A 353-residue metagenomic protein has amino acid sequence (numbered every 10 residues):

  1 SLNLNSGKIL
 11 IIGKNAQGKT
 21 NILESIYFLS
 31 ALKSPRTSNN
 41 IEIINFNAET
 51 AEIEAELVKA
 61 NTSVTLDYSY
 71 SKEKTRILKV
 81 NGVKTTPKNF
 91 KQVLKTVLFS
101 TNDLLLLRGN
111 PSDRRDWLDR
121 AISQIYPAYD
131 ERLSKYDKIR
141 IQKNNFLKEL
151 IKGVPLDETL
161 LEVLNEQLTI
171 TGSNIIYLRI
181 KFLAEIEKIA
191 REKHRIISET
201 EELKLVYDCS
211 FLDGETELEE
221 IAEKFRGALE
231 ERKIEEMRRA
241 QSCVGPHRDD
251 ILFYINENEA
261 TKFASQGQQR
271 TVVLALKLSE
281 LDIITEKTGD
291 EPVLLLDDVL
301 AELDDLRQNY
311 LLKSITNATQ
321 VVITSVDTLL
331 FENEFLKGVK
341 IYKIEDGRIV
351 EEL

Functional and structural regions predicted by a protein language model:
S1-K14, P155-V293, E302, L306 (+5 more regions): Conserved NTPase motor "head" modules and their coupling/switch loops across ABC/AAA+ ATPases, GTPases, and GHKL ATPases
S1-S6, I26, N39-N40, L118 (+1 more regions): Long, non-coiled-coil amphipathic alpha-helical linker/lever segments that couple catalytic cores to other domains
T20: Walker A/P-loop
S30-L107, P111-D113, W117, I122-I125 (+4 more regions): Nucleotide-state sensing region of NTPase/ATPase domains
A55, Q320-D327: Structural recognition of the conserved hydrophobic beta-strand(s) that form the central parallel beta-sheet of P-loop
V97, V322, K340-Y342: Hydrophobic/aromatic beta-strand patches that form the interior of the parallel beta-sheet core in alpha/beta enzyme
D297-V299: Walker B catalytic acidic pair
